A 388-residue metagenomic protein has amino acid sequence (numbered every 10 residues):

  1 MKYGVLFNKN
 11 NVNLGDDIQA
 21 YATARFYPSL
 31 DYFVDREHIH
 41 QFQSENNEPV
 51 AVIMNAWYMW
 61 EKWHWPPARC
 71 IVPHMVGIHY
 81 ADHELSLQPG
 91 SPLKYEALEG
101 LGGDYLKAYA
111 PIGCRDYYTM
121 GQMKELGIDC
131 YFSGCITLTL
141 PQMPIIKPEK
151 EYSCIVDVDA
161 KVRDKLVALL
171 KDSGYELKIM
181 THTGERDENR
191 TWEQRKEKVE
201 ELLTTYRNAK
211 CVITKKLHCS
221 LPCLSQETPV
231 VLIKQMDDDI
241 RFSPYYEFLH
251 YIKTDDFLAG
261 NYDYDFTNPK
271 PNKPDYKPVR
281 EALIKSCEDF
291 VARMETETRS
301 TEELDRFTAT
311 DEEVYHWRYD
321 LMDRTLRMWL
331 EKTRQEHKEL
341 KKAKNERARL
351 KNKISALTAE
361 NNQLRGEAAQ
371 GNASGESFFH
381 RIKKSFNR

Functional and structural regions predicted by a protein language model:
M1-N387: Active-site anion-handling motifs in enzyme catalytic cores
